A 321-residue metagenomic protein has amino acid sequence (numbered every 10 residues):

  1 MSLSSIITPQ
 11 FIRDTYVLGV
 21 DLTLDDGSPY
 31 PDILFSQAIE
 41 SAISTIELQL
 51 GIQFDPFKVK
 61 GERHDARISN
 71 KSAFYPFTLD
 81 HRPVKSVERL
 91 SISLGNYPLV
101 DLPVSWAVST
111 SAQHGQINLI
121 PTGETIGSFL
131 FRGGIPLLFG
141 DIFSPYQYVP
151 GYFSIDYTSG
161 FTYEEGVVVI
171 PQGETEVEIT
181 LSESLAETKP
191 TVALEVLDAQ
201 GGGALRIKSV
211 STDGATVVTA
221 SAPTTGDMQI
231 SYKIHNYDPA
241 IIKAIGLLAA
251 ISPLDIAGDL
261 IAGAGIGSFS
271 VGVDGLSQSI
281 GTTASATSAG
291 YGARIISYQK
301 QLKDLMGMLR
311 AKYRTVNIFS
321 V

Functional and structural regions predicted by a protein language model:
M1-E165, E174, D198-T212, V218-K243 (+2 more regions): Conserved short "hinge" loops at termini or chain/domain junctions
K85-S93, G267-L276: Short polybasic amphipathic segments
S86-R89, Q172-G201, A244-L247, I251: Beta-rich globular "head" domains
A204-T212, I266-S270, T283: A structural signal for short, hydrophobic beta-strand segments that form beta-sheets in beta-rich/all-beta domains
D259-A264, V273: Acidic-leaning, charged glycine-interspersed low-complexity segments
V271-A289: Protein-protein interaction interfaces in oligomeric scaffolds, predominantly long amphipathic alpha-helices
